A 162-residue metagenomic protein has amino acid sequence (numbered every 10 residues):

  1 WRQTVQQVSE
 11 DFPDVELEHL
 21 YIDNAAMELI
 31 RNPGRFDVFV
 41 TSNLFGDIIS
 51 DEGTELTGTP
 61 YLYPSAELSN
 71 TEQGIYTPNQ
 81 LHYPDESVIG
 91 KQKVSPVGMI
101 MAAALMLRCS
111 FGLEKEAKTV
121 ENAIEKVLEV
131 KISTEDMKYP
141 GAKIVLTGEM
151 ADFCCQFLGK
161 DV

Functional and structural regions predicted by a protein language model:
W1-D23, R35-V38: Glycine-rich phosphate/diphosphate-binding loop of Rossmann-like nucleotide-binding domains
R2, H19-D23, V97, E114 (+2 more regions): Conserved structured core elements
Q3-D11, E52, F153, F157: Alpha-helical structural signal in soluble globular domains
V15-H19, V38-F39, K93, S110 (+2 more regions): Hydrophobic alpha-helical scaffolding
L17, I22, A26, R31-F36 (+3 more regions): A glycine- and small/hydrophobic-rich beta-loop-beta segment that serves as a flexible "lid/hinge" or phosphate-binding
I30-I132: Glycine-rich phosphate/nucleotide-binding loop
T119, A123-V162: Glycine-rich phosphate/pyrophosphate-binding loop and the adjoining helix
